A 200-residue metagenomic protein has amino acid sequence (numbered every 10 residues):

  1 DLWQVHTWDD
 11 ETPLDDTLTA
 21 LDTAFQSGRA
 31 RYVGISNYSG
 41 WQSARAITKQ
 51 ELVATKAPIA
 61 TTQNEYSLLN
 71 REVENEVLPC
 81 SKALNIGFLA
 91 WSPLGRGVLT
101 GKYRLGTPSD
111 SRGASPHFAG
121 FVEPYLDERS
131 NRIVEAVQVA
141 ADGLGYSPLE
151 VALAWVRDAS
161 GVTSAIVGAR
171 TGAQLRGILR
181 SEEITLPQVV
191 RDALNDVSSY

Functional and structural regions predicted by a protein language model:
L2-W3: Acidic/hydrophobic-patterned starts of short beta strands in beta-sheet-rich repeat architectures
H6: Histidine-centered active-site/metal-ligand motif
D9-D196: Beta/alpha (TIM)-barrel catalytic core signal, keyed to glycine-rich beta->alpha loops juxtaposed to Asp/Glu that bind
S199-Y200: Short hydrophobic/aromatic patches at helix-to-coil boundaries
